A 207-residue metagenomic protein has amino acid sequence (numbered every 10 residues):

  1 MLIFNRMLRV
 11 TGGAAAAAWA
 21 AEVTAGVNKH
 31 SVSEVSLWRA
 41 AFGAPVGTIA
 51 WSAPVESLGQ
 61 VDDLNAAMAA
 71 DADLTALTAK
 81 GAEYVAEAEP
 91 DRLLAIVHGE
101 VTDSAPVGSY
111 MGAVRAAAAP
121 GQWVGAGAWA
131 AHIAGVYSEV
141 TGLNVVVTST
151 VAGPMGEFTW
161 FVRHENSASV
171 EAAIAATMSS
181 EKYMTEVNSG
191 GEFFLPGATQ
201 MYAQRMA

Functional and structural regions predicted by a protein language model:
M1-A207: Short S/T/G/P-rich N-terminal loop/turn motif that feeds into the first structured element of a domain
